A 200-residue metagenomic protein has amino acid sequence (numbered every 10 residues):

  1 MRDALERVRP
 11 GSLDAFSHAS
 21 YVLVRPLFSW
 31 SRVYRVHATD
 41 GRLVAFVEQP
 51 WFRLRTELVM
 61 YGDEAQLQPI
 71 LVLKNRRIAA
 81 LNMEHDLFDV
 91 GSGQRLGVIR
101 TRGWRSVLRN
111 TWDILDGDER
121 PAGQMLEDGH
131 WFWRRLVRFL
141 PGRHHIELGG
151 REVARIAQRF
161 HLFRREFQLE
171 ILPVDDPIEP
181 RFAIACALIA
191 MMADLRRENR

Functional and structural regions predicted by a protein language model:
M1-R200: Intrinsically disordered, low-complexity proline/glycine-rich segments
